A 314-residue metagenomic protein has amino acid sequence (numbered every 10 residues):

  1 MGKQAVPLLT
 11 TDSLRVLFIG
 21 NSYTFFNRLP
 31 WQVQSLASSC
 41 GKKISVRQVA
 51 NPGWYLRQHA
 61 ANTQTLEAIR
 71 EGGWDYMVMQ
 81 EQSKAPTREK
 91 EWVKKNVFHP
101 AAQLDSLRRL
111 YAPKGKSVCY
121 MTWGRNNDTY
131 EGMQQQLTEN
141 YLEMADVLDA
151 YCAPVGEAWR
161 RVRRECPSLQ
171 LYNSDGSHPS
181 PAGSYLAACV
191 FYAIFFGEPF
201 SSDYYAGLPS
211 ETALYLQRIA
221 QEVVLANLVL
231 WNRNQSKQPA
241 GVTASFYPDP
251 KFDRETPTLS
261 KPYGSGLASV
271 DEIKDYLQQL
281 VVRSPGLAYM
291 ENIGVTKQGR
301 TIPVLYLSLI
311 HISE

Functional and structural regions predicted by a protein language model:
M1-Q4: Bacterial Sec-dependent N-terminal signal peptides
D12-S13, S106: Coil residues (strongly favoring Ser/Thr
R15-L17, Y23-A102, P113: Conserved SGNH/GDSL esterase-like catalytic core that processes O-acyl groups on lipids and polysaccharides
I19-Y23, V49-P52, M79-S83, Y120-G124 (+3 more regions): Active-site-proximal beta-strand/loop segments in catalytic clefts of secreted hydrolases
P30, Q34, F98-A101, D105 (+4 more regions): Extracytoplasmic/secreted envelope proteins and their assembly/folding machinery, especially bacterial periplasmic
L66-P181, A193, P199-S201: Alpha-helical cap/lid subdomain in secreted, periplasmic, or secretory-pathway luminal O-acyl-processing enzymes
H178, A188-P239: Conserved catalytic region of serine esterases and O-acyltransferases that act on ester linkages in lipids
K237-E314: M14 metallocarboxypeptidase catalytic domain recognition
